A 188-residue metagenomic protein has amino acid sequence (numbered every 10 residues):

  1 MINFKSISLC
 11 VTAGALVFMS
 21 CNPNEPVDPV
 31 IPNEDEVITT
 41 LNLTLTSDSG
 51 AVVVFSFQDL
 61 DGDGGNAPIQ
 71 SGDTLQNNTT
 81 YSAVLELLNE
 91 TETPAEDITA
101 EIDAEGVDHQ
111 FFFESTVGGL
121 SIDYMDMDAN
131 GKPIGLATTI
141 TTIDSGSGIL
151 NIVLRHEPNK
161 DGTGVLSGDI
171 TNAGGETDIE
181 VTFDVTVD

Functional and structural regions predicted by a protein language model:
M1-L9: Bacterial N-terminal signal peptides that target proteins for export
V17-S20: C-terminal motif of bacterial Sec signal peptides marking the signal peptidase cleavage site
N22-E25: Bacterial signal peptide processing site
D28-D188: First exposed extracellular module after export/assembly in secreted or surface-exposed proteins
